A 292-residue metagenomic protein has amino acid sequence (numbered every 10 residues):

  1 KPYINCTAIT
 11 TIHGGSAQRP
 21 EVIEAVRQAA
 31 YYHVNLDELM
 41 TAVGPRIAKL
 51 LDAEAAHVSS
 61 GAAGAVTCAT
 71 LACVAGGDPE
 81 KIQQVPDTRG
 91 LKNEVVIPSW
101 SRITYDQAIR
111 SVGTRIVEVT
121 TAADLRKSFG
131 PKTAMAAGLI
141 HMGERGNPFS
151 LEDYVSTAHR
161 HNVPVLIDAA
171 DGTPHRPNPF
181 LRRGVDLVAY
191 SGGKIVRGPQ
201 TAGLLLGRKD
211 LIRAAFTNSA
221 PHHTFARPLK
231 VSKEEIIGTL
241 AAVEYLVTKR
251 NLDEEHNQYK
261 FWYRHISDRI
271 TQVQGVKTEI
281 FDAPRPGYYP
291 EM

Functional and structural regions predicted by a protein language model:
K1-A17, G44-S59, A63-T248, S267-T271: Conserved PLP-enzyme active-site core in the AAT-like
I4-A42: A glycine-/small-polar-enriched, mobile loop at the entrance of the PLP active site in fold-type I
N35-L36, L252, Q272-V276: Intrinsically disordered or highly flexible coil/loop and linker segments, enriched in small and charged/polar residues
V247-F261: Anionic-ligand-binding alpha/beta catalytic cores of soluble enzymes and soluble regulatory domains that recognize
Q258-E279: C-terminal structural cap/anchor segments
K277-M292: Conserved PLP-binding catalytic core of the aspartate aminotransferase-like
